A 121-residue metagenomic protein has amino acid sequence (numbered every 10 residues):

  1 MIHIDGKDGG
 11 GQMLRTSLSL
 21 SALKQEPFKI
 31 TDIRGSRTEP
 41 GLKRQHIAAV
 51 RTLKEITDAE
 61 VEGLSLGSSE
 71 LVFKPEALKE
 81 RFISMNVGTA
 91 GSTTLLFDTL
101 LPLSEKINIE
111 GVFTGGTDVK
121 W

Functional and structural regions predicted by a protein language model:
M1-W121: Structural preference for solvent-exposed beta-strand-turn elements and adjacent flexible terminal/loop segments within
